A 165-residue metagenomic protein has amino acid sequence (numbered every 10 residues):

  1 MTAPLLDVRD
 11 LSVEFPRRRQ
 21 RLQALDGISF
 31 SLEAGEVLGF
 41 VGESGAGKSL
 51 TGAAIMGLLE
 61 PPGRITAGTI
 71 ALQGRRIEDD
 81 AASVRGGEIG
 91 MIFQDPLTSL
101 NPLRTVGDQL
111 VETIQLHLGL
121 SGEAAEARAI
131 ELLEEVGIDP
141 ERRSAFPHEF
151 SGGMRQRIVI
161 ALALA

Functional and structural regions predicted by a protein language model:
M1-A165: ABC transporter nucleotide-binding domains
